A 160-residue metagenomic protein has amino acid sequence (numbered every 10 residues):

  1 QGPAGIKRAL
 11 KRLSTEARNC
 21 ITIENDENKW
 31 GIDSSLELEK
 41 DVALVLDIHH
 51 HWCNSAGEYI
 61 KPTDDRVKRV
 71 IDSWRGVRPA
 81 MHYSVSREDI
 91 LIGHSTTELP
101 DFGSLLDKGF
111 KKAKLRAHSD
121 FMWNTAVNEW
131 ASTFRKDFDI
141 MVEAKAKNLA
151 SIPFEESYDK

Functional and structural regions predicted by a protein language model:
Q1-A43: Active-site acidic/histidine proton-transfer and metal-coordination neighborhood in alpha/beta enzyme cores
K7-L10, H49, T63-V67: A general structural signal for well-ordered alpha-helical packing
I23, L46, V142: Active-site flanking residues adjacent to catalytic metal/cofactor-binding acidic residues
N28-G31, H49-C53: Short acidic, Gly/Ser-rich segments with clustered Asp/Glu that frequently serve as metal-coordination loops in enzyme
V42, C53-K160: Histidine-acidic metal/acid-base catalytic patches
A43-H49: Conserved mid-sequence domains
